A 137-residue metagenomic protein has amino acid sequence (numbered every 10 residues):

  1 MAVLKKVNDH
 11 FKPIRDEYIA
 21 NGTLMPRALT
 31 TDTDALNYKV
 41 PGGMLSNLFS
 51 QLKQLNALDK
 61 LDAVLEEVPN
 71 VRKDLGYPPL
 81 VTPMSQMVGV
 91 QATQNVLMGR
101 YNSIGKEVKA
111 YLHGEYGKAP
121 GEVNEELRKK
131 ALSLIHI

Functional and structural regions predicted by a protein language model:
M1-E67, V71-Q91: Catalytic alpha/beta core domains of metabolic enzymes, predominantly
A2-A28, K73, M98-N102, K106-S133: Surface-exposed amphipathic alpha-helical tracts and adjacent flexible/coil segments at the periphery of soluble enzymes
V88-N95, A131: Long alpha-helical scaffolds
I135-I137: Conserved small/polar residues in nucleotide/adenosyl-binding loops
